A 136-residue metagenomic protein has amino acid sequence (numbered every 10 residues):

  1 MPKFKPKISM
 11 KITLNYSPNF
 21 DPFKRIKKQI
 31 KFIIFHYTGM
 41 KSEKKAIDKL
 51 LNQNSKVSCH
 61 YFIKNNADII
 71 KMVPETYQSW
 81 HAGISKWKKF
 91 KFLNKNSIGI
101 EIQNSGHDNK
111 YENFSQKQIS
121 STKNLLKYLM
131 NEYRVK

Functional and structural regions predicted by a protein language model:
P2-R134: Active-site-adjacent loop/helix surface patches within enzyme catalytic domains that shape the substrate-binding cleft
